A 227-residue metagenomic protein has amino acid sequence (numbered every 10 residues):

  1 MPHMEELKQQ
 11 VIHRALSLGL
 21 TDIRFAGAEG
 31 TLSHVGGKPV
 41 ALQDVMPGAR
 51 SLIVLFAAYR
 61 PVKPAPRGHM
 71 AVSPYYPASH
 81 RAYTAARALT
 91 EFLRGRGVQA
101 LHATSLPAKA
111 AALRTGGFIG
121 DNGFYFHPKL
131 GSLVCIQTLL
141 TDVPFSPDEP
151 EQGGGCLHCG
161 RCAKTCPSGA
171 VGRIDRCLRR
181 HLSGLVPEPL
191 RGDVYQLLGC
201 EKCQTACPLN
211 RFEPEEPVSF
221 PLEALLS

Functional and structural regions predicted by a protein language model:
M1-G155: Auxiliary alpha/beta "docking" domains used to position bulky ligands
H158: SIR2/sirtuin NAD+-dependent deacylase catalytic core
R161-V186, L190-L222: Iron-sulfur cluster-binding cysteine motifs and their immediate structural context in ferredoxin-like electron-transfer
E223-S227: Glycine-rich phosphate/pyrophosphate-binding loop and adjacent beta-alpha nucleotide/cofactor-binding cores
